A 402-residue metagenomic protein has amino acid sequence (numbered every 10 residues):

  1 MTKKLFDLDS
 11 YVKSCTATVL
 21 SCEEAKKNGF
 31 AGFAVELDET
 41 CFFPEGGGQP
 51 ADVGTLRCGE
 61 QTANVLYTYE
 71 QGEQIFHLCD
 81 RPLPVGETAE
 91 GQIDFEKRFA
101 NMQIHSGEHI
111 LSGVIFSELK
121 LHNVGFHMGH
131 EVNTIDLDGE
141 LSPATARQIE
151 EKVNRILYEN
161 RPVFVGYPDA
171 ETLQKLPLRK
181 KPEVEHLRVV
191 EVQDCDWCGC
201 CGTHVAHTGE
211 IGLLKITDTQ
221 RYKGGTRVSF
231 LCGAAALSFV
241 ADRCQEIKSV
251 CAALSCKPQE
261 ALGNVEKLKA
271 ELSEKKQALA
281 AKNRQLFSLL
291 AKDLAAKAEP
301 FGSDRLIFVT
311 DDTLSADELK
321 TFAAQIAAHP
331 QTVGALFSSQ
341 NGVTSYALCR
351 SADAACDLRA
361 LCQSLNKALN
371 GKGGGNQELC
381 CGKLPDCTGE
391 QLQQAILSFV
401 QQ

Functional and structural regions predicted by a protein language model:
M1-Q402: A glycine- and charged-residue-rich anion-binding loop/surface
